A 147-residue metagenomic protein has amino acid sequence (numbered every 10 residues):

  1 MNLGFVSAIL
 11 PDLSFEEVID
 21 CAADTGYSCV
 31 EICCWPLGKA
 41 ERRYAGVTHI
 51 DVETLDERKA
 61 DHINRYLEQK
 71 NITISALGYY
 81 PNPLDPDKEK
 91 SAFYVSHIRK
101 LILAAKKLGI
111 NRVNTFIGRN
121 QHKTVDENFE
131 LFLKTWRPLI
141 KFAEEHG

Functional and structural regions predicted by a protein language model:
M1-N2, A45, G147: Short, surface-exposed connector motifs at secondary-structure boundaries
M1-S7, S28-I32, I74-Y79, V113-T115: Hydrophobic faces of well-ordered beta-strands that scaffold small-molecule active sites in alpha/beta enzyme cores
S7-S14: Short polar catalytic/cofactor-binding loops
A8, V52-E53, S91, F129: A generic secondary-structure micro-motif detector that highlights 1-2 residue hydrophobic/ambivalent hotspots embedded
E16-G38, K106-G109: Catalytic domains of carbohydrate-active enzymes, especially glycoside hydrolases
E17, D61-Q69, A76, N82-G147: Active-site acidic/histidine proton-transfer and metal-coordination neighborhood in alpha/beta enzyme cores
E31-N64, I117-T124: Glycine-rich, proline-tolerant flexible connector loops at the mouths of alpha/beta enzymes
